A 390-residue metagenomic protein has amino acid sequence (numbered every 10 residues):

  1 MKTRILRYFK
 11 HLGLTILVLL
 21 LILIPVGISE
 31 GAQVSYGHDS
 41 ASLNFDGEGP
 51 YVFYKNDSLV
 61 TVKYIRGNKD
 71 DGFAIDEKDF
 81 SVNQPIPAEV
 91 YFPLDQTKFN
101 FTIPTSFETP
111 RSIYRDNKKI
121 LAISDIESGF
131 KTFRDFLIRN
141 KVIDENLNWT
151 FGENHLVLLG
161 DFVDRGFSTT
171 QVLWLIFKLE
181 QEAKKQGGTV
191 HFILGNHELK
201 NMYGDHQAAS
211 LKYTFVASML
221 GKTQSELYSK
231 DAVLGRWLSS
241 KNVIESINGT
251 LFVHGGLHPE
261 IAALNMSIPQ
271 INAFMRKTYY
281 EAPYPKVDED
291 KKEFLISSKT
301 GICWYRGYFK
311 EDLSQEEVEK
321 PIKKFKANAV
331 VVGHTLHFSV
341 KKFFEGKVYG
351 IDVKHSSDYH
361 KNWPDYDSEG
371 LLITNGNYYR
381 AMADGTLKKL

Functional and structural regions predicted by a protein language model:
K2-L390: Feature recognizes metal-dependent phosphohydrolase scaffolds
